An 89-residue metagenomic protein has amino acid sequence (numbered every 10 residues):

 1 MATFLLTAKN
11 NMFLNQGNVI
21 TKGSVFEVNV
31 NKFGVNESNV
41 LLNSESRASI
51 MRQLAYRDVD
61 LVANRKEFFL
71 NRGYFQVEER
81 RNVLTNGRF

Functional and structural regions predicted by a protein language model:
A2-F4, K22: Residues at beta-strand starts and edge strands
F4-N11: A short beta-strand micro-motif
L6, F26-V28, I50, V77: Hydrophobic beta-strand residues in large extracellular and virion-surface proteins
L14-E45: Short, flexible N-terminal segments of the mature chain
R47-F89: Short, mixed-charge low-complexity intrinsically disordered segments
